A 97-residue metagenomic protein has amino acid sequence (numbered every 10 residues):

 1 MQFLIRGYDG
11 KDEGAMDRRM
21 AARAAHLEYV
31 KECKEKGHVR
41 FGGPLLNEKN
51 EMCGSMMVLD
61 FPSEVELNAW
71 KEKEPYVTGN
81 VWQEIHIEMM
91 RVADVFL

Functional and structural regions predicted by a protein language model:
M1-L97: Conserved, structured core segments of small domains
